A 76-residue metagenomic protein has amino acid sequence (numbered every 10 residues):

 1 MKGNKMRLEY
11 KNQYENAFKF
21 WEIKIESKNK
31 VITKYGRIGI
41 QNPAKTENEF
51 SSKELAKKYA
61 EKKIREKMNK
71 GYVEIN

Functional and structural regions predicted by a protein language model:
M1-Q13: Negatively charged, low-complexity tracts enriched in Asp/Glu with abundant Ser/Thr
L8, K45-F50: Generic detection of short hydrophobic beta-strand segments and adjacent strand-loop junctions
K19-T46: Short aromatic-glycine-(Arg/Gly/Cys) micro-motifs in beta-strand/loop hairpins
S51-N69: A short, charged, amphipathic alpha-helix used as a generic interaction element across diverse proteins
K70-N76: Intrinsically disordered, low-complexity charged/polar segments
